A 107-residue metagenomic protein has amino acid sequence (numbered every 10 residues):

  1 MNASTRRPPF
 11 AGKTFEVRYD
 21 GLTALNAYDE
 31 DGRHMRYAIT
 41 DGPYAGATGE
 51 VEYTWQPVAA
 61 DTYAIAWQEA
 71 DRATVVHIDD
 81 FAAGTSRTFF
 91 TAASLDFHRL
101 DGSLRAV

Functional and structural regions predicted by a protein language model:
M1-A24: Tryptophan-anchored aromatic micro-motifs
P9-A11, A27-R36, V58-D61, I78-S86: Short, solvent-exposed coil/turn segments at beta-strand boundaries
V17-Y19, Y37-D41, W67, F90: Beta-turn initiation residues at beta-strand->coil junctions
Y19-G21, E30, E69: A generic beta-sheet turn/junction motif
L22-A24, R33, G42-Y44, A60-T62 (+3 more regions): Generic "edge-of-domain/loop-turn" microfeature
A24-Y53, A92: N-terminal glycine/threonine-rich, aromatic-flanked beta-hairpin/loop signature
P43-D79: Contiguous, well-ordered beta-strand patches that form the walls/edges of small beta-barrel/beta-sandwich domains
A64-V107: Beta-sheet ligand-binding and adhesion/scaffold domains
